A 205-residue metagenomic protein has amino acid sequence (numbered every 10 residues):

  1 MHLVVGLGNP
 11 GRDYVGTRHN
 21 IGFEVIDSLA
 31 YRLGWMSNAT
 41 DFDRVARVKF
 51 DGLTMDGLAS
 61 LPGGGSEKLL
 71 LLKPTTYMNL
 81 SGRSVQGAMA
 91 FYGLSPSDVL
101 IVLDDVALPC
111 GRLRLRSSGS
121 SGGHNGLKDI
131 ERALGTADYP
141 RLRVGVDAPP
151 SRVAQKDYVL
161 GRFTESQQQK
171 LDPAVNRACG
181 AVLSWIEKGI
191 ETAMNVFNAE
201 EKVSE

Functional and structural regions predicted by a protein language model:
H2-S118, K128-L142, P149-A154, G161 (+2 more regions): Nucleotide and nucleotide-moiety/phosphate-recognizing core
